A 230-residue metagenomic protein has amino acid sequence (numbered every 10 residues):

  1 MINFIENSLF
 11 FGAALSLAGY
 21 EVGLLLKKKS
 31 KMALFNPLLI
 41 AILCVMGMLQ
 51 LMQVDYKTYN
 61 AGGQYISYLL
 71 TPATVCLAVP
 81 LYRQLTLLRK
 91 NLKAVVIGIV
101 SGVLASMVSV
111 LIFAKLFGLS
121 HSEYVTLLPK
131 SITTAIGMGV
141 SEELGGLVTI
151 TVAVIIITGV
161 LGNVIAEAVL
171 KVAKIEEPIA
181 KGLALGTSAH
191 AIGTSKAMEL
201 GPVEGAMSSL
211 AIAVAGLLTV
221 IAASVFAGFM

Functional and structural regions predicted by a protein language model:
I2-S16, Y20-Y82, L87-A94, G98 (+1 more regions): Helical membrane-embedded segments and adjacent short helical loop/helix-boundary regions of multi-pass membrane
N7-S8, A94-I97, S122-E123, P178 (+1 more regions): A short, structure-level motif marking secondary-structure boundaries and short turns
G12-L25, I42, M46, Q50 (+8 more regions): Transmembrane alpha-helical segments of multi-pass membrane transport proteins and ion-pumping complexes
G19, L24, Y68, P72 (+7 more regions): Generic hydrophobic alpha-helical membrane-segment signal
K27-K31, Q53, G146, L170-I175 (+4 more regions): Generic secondary-structure signature for well-ordered alpha-helical cores
S30-K31, D55-Y56, N60, T86-L87 (+5 more regions): Membrane-interfacial segments
L81-V160: Internal active-site segments that recognize and position negatively charged phosphoryl groups and nucleotide moieties
H121-I150, I156-T158, V172, E176-V214: Alpha-helical membrane segments and immediately flanking helix-loop junctions that form or couple to the substrate/ion
